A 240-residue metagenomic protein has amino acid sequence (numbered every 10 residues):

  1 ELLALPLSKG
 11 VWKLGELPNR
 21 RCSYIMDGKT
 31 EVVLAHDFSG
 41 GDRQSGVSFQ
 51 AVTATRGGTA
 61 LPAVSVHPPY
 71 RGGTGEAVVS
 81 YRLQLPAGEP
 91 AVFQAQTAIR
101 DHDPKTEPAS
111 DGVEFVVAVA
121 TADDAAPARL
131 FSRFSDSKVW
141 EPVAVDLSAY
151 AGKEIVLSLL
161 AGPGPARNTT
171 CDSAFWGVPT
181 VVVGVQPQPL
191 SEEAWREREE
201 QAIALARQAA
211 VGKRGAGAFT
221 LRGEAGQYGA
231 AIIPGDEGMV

Functional and structural regions predicted by a protein language model:
E1-V240: Gly-Asp-aromatic-enriched flexible segments
